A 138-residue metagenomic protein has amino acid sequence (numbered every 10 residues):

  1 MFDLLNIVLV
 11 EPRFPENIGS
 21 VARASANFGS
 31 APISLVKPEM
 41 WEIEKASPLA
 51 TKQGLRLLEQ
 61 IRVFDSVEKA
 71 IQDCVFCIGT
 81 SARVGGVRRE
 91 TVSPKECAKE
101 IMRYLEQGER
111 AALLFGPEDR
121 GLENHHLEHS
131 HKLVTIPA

Functional and structural regions predicted by a protein language model:
M1-A138: Post-transcriptional modification and biogenesis factors for structured RNAs of the translation apparatus
